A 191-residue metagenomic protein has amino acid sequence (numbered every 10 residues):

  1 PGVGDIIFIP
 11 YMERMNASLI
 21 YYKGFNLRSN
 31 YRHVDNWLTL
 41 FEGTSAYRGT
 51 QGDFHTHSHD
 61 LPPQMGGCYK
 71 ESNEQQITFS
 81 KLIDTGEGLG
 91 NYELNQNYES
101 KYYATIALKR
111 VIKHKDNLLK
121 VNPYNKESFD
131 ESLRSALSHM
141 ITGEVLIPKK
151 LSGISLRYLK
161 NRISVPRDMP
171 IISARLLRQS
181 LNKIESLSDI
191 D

Functional and structural regions predicted by a protein language model:
P1-D191: C-terminal alpha-helical interaction module
